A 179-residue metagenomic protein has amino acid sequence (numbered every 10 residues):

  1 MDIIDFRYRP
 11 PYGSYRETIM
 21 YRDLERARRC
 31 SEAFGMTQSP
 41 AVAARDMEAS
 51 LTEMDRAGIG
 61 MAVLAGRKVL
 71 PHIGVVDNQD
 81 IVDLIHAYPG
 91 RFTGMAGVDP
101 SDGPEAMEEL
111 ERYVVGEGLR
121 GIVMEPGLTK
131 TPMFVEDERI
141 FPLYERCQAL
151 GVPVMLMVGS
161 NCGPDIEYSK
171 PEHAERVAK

Functional and structural regions predicted by a protein language model:
M1-L64, H72: An N-terminally biased module of ancient metal coordination in phosphate/nucleic-acid-related enzymes
G60-M61, K68-S169: Active-site gating/metal-coordination segments in enzymes
A174-K179: Short, intrinsically disordered, charge-balanced linker/junction segments flanking boundaries in proteins
